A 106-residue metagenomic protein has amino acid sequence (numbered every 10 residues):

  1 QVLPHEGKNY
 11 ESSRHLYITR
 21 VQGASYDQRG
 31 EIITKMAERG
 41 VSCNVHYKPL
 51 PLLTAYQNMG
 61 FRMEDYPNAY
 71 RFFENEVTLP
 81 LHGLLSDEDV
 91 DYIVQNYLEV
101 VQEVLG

Functional and structural regions predicted by a protein language model:
Q1-G106: PLP-dependent aminotransferase class I/II
